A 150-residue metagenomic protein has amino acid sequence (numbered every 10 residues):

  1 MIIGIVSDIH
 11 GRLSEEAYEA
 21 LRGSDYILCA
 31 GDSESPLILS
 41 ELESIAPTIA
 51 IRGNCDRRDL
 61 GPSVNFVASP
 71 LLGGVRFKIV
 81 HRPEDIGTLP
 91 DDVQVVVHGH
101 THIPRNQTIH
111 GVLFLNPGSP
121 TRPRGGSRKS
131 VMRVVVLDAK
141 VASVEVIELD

Functional and structural regions predicted by a protein language model:
M1-T48, D56-F66, G74, S127-S130: N-terminal active-site segment of His-dependent metallophosphoesterases
I2, P47-I49, R76, L113 (+1 more regions): Conserved beta-strand segments of alpha/beta enzyme cores
I5-S7, Y26-D32, I49-G53, K78-H81 (+2 more regions): Active-site neighborhood of phospho(di)ester-bond hydrolases with catalytic His/Asp-centered motifs
G11, S35, E84, I103 (+1 more regions): Short active-site segment of divalent metal-dependent hydrolases/proteases that encodes the spacing between
S24, S69-G73, P90-D91, T108-I109 (+1 more regions): Binuclear metal-dependent phosphoesterase catalytic core
S44-A46, D92, H110: Short, structured coil segments at secondary-structure junctions
C55-R57, P83-D85, P120-R122: Short histidine/acidic/glycine/proline-rich micro-motifs that form metal- and phosphate-coordinating active-site loops
S69-Q107: Internal catalytic-core helix/loop-beta-alpha segment that presents or stabilizes conserved functional determinants
